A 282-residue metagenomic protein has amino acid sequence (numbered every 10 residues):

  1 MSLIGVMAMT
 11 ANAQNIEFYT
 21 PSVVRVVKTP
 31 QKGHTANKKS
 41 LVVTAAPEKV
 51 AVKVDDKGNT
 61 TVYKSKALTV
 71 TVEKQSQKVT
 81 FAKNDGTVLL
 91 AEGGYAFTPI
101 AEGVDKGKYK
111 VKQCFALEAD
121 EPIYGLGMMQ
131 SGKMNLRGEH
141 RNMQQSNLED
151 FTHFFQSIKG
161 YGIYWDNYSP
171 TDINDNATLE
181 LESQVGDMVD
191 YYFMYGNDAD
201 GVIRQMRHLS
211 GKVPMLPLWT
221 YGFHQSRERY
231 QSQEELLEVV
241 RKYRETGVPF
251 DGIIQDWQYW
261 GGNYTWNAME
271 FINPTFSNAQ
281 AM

Functional and structural regions predicted by a protein language model:
M1-A8: Bacterial N-terminal signal peptides
M9-Q14: Boundary of Sec targeting at the N-terminus
N15-E17, T71: Generic structural detector for well-ordered beta-strands
E17-Y63, P99-E102: A low-complexity, Ser/Thr/Gly/Pro-enriched, surface-exposed linker/loop concept that marks segments flanking
T20-V23, F154, Q231, D256-Q258: Active-site and adjacent substrate-binding regions of carbohydrate-active enzymes
K39-K66, G107, D120, M129-G132 (+2 more regions): Aromatic/His-enriched, Gly/Pro-containing loop or helix-boundary segments that lie immediately adjacent to catalytic
D56-L218, R227-R229, Q233, V240-E245: Catalytic and substrate-binding clefts that recognize carbohydrates or anionic sugar/phosphate headgroups
P214-M282: Aromatic-lined carbohydrate-binding/catalytic grooves of carbohydrate-active enzymes
